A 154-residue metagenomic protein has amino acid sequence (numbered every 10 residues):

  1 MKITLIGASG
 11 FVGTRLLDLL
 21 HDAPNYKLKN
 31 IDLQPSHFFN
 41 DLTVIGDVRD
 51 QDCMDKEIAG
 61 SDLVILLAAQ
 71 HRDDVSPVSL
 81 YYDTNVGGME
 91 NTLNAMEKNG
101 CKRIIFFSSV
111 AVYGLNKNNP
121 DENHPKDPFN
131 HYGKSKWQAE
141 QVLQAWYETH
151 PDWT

Functional and structural regions predicted by a protein language model:
I3-A23: N-terminal Rossmann NAD(P)H-binding glycine-rich loop of SDR-like oxidoreductase domains
I6, I31, V64-A68, I104-V110: SDR active-site strand-loop-helix element
D18, M89-E90, W137-Q144: Conserved active-site helix of classical SDR/Rossmann-fold NAD(P)-dependent CH-OH oxidoreductases
N25-Q34: Conserved glycine-rich Rossmann-like NAD(P)H-binding loop of the short-chain dehydrogenase/reductase
H37, G46-T84, Y113: NAD(P)H-binding glycine-rich loop region in Rossmannoid oxidoreductase-like domains and their noncatalytic homologs
R49, L80-N91, K126, N130 (+1 more regions): Glycine-rich NAD(P)-binding loop of the Rossmann-fold in SDR/ketoreductase-type enzymes
V64, V75-I105, V142: NAD(P)-cofactor binding segment of oxidoreductase domains
N91-H131, W146-P151: Conserved Rossmann-fold NAD(P)-dependent oxidoreductase catalytic core, especially the SDR/UDP-sugar
